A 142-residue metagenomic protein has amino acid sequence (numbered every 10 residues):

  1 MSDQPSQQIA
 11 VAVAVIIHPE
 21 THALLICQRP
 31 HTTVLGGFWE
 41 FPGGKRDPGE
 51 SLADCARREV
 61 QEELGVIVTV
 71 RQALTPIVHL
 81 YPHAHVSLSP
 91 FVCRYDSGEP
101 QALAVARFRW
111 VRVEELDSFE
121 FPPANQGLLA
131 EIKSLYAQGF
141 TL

Functional and structural regions predicted by a protein language model:
S2-L24, K45, P76: Conserved N-terminal beta-strand and adjoining loop/helix that marks the start of the Nudix/MutT-like hydrolase domain
I17-H22, T32, D47-P48, R94-E99: Short, charged/polar surface micro-motifs in flexible loops or helix N-caps
V34-G37, W110: A conserved beta-turn-beta hairpin within the catalytic core of GNAT-like acetyltransferases that forms part
F41-A73, R112: The catalytic Nudix box helix
I67, P76-Q101, R107-R109, V113 (+1 more regions): Active-site-adjacent beta-strand/loop module that shapes the phosphate/pyrophosphate-binding cleft
V113-Q126: C-terminal structural segments of small proteins and small subunits
A124-L142: Charged phosphate-binding loop/patch that engages nucleotide di/tri-phosphates or the phosphate backbone of nucleic
